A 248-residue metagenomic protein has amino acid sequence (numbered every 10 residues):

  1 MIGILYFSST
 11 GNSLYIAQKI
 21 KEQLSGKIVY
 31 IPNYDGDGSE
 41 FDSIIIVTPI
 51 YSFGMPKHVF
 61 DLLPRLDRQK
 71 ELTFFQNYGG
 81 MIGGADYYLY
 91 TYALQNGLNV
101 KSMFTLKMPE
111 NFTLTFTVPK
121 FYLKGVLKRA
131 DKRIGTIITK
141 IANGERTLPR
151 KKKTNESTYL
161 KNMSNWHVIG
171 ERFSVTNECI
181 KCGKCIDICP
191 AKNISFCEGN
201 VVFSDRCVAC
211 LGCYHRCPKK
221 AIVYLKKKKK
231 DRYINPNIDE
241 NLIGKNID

Functional and structural regions predicted by a protein language model:
I2-G3, S8-Y34, S39-V168, L225-Y233 (+2 more regions): FMN-binding flavodoxin-like domain, especially the glycine-rich phosphate-binding loop
V168-S174: Short, charged alpha-helical interaction segments and adjacent helix-coil junctions
S174-V175, I180, K184-D205, G212-K229: Iron-sulfur cluster-binding cysteine motifs and their immediate structural context in ferredoxin-like electron-transfer
A209-C210, P236: Short, cationic-aromatic polyanion-contact patches
